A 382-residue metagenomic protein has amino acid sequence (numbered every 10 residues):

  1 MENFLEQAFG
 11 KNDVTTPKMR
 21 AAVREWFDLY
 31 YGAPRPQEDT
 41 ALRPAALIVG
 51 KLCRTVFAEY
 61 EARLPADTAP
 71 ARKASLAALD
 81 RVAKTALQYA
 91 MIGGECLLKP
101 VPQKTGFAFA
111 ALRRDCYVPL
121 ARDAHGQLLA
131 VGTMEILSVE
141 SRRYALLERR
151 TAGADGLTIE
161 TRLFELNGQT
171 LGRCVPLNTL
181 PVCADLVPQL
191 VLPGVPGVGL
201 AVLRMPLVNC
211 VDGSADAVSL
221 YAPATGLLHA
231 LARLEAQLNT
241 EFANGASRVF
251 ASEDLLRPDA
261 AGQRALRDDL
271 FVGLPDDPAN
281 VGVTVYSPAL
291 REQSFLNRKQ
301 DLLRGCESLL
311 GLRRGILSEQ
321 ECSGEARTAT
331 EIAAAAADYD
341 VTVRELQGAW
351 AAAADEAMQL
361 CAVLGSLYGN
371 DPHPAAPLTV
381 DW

Functional and structural regions predicted by a protein language model:
M1-L128: Extended, helix-rich architectural segments
P70, L303, M358: Generic structural marker for isolated residues within well-ordered, non-membrane alpha-helices of soluble domains
S75-A83, P223, L227, S294-R298 (+2 more regions): Short amphipathic alpha-helical segments
L97-G213: Extended, regular secondary-structure scaffolds
V182-A334, L378-V380: Extended, charged amphipathic alpha-helical segments
E307, A362-G365: Residue-level preference for well-ordered alpha-helical positions
A333-A349: Glycine-rich and small/hydrophobic secondary-structure elements
Y368-W382: Extended amphipathic alpha-helical segments with heptad-repeat/coiled-coil character used for oligomerization, fusion
